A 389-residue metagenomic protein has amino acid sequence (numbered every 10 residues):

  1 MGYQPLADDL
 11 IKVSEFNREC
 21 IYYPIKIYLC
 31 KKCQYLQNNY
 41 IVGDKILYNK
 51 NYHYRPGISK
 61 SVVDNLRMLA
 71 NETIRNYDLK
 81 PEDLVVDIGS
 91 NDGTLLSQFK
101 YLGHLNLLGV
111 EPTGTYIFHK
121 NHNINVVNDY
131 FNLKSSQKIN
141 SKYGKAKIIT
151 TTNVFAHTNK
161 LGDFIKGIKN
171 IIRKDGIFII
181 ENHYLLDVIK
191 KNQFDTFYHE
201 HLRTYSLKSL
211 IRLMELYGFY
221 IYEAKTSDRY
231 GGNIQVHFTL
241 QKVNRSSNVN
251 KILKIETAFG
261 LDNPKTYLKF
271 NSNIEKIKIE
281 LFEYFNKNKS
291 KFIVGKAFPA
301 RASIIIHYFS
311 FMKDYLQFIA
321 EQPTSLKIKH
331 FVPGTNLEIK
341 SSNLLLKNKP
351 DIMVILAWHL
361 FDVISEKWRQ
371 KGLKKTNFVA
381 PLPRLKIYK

Functional and structural regions predicted by a protein language model:
M1-K60, K225: N-terminal juxtadomain amphipathic helix that follows a signal peptide/anchor or precedes a small N-terminal auxiliary
P81-N91, I293-K296: Conserved class I S-adenosyl-L-methionine
G93-K134, Y315-H330: Class I SAM-dependent methyltransferase SAM/SAH-binding core
K147-T150: A conserved beta-strand element that flanks and buttresses the S-adenosyl-L-methionine
G162-I177: A short glycine-rich, Lys/Arg-flanked "PGG" loop and its adjoining helix->strand segment in the class I
D175-H183, N377-P383: Conserved beta-strand signature within the Rossmann-like core of class I S-adenosyl-L-methionine
I180-R203, L207-S209, M214: Short, glycine-/aromatic-enriched active-site segment of Class I SAM-dependent methyltransferases
G231-I274: Flexible, glycine-/basic-rich loop-and-beta segments that form/coincide with the SAM-dependent methyltransferase
